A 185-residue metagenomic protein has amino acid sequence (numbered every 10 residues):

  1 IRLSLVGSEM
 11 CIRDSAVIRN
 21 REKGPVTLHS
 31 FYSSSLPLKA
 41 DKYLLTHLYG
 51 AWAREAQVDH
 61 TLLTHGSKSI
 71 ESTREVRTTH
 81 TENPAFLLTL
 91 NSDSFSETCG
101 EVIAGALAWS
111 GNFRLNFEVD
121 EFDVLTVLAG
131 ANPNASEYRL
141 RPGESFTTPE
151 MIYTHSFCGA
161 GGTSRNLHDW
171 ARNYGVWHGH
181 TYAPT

Functional and structural regions predicted by a protein language model:
I1-G7, C11: Single conserved hydrophobic/aromatic residue that forms the stacking wall/gate of nucleotide- or nucleobase-binding
R13, V17-T185: Conserved structural scaffold segments of CAZyme catalytic domains across common CAZy folds
